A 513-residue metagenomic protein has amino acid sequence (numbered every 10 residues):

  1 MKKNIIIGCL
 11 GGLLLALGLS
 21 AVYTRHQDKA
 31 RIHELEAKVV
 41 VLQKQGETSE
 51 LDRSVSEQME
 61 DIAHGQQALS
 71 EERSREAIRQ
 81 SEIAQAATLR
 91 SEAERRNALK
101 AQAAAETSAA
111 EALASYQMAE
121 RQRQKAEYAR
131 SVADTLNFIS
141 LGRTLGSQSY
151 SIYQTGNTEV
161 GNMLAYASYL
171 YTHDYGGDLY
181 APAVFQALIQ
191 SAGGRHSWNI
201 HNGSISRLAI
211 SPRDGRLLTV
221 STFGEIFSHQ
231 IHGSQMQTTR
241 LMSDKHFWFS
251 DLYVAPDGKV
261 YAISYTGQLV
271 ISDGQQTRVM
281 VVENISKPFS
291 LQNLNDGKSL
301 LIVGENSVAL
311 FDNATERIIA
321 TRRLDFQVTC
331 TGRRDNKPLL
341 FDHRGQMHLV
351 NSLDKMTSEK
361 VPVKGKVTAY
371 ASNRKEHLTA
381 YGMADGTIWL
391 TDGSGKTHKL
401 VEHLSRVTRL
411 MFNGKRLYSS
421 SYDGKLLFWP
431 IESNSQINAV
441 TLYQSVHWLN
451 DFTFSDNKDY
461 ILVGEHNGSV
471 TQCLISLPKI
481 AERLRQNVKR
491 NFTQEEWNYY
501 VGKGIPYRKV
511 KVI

Functional and structural regions predicted by a protein language model:
K2-C9, A16, S20-R207, T222 (+2 more regions): Eukaryotic protein-protein interaction scaffolds centered on beta-propeller repeats
G194-I200, M236-S243, Q276-V282, R317-R322 (+3 more regions): A short beta-strand motif characteristic of beta-propeller blades
N199-I205, S243-F247, E283-S286, R323-Q327 (+4 more regions): WD40/WD-repeat beta-propeller blade N-cap
P212-R213, V254-D257, N295-D296, R333-D335 (+3 more regions): Residue-level detector of Asp-centered blade-edge/turn motifs that repeat once per structural unit in beta-propeller
L217-S221, Y261-S264, L301-V303, L339-D342 (+3 more regions): Conserved beta-strand element within WD40/beta-propeller blades
G224, G267, N306, G345 (+3 more regions): Short coil/turn segments within WD40 beta-propeller repeats
I226-Q230, S272, F311, H348-N351 (+3 more regions): WD40-repeat beta-propellers
